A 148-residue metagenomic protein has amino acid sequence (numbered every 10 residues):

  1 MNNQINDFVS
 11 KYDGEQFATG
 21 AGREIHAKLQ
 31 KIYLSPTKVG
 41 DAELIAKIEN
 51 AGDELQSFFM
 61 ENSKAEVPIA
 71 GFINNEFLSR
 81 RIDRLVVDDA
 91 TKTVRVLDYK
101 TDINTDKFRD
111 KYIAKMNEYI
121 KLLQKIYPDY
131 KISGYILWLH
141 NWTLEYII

Functional and structural regions predicted by a protein language model:
M1-I82, D88, Y112-A114: Nuclease catalytic cores
E76-I148: Mg2+/Mn2+-dependent nuclease catalytic core
